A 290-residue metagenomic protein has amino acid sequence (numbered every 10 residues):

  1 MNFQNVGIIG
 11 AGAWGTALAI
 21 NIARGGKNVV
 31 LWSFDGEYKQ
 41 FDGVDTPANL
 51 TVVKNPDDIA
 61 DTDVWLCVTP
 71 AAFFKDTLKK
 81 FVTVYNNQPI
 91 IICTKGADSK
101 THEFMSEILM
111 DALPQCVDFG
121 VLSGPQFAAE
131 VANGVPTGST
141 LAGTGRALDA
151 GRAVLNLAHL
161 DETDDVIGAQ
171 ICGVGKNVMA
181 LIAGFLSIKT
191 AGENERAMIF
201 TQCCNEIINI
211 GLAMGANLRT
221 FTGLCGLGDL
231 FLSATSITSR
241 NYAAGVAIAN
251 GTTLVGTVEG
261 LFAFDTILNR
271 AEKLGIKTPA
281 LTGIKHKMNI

Functional and structural regions predicted by a protein language model:
M1-K54: NAD(P)+-binding Rossmann beta1-loop-alpha1 motif at the extreme N-terminus of oxidoreductases
I9, A13, A17, T69-A72 (+10 more regions): Conserved active-site and cofactor/substrate-binding residues in soluble primary-metabolism enzymes
L18, T46, V53-P136, L148-R152: Rossmann-like NAD(P)(H) cofactor-binding subdomain of soluble oxidoreductases
A60-D61, G175, L227: Alpha-helix C-terminal capping/helix-to-coil transition sites in glycosyltransferase folds
V84, I108-D118, P136-T220: Internal alpha-helical scaffold of NAD(P)-dependent oxidoreductase catalytic cores
I92, D118-S123, L160-D164, G223 (+1 more regions): General beta-strand structural signal in soluble alpha/beta enzymes
A183-G184, L212-T222, G226-I290: NAD(P)-dependent Rossmann-like dehydrogenase/reductase catalytic/cofactor-binding core
